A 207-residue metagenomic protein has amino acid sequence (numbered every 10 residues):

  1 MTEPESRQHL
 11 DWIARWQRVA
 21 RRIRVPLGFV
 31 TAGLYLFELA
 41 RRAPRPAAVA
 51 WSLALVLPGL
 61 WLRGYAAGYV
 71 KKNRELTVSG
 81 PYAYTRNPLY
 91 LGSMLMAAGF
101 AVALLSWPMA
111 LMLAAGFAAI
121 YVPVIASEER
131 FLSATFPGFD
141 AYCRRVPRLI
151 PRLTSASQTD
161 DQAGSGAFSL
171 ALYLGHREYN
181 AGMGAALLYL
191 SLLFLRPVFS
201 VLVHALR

Functional and structural regions predicted by a protein language model:
M1-S79, M94-R207: Membrane-anchoring alpha-helices and their flanking helix-loop junctions
G80-Y82, N87-S93: Glycine-rich acyl-CoA binding loop
